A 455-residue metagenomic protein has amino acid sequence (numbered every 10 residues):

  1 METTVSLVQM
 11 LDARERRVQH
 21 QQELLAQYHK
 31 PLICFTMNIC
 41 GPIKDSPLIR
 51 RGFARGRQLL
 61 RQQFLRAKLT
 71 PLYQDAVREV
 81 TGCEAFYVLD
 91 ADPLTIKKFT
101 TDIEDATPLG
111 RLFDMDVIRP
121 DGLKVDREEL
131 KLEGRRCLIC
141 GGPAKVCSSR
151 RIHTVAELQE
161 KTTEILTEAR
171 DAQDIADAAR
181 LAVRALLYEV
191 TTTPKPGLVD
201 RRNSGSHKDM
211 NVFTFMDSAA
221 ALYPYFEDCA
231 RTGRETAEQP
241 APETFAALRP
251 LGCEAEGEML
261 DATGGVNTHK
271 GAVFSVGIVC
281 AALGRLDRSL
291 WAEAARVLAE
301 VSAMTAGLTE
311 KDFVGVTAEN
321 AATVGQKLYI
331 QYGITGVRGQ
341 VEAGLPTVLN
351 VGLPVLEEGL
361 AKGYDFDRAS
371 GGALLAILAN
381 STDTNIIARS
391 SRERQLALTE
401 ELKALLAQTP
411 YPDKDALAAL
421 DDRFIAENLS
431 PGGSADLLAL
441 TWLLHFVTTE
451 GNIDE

Functional and structural regions predicted by a protein language model:
M1-A67, R78, K98, D102-D171: Long, contiguous binding/interaction regions
L32-D92, N211-A237: Short, well-structured hydrophobic secondary-structure segments
D45-S46, P93-T100, W291-R296: Short, conserved charged micro-motifs
E164-A241, F245, L283-D422, T449 (+1 more regions): Phosphate-rich cofactor/ligand-interacting catalytic cores and adjacent structured alpha/beta frameworks
D228-G284: Long, hydrophobic/aromatic-enriched structural stretches that serve as scaffold segments
G257-K270, K362, D422-P431: A short glycine/serine-rich beta->alpha loop
S275, G371-L378, L437-L444: Short, structured motif recognition centered on aromatic/hydrophobic residues
A426, S430-I453: Short, amphipathic C-terminal "tail helix"
